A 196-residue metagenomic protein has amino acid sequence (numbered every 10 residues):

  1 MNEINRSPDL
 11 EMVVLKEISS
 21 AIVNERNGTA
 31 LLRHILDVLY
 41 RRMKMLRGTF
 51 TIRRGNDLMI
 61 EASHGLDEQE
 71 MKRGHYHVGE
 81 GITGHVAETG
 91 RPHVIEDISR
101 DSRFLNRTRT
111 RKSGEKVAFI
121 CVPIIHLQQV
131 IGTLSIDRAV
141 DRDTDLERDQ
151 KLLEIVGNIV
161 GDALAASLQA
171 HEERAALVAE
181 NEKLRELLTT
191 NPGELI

Functional and structural regions predicted by a protein language model:
M1-A30, R41, E61, I131 (+1 more regions): Signal-transmission linkers at sensory-effector interfaces
M1-S7, D137-E154: Regulatory loop-to-helix N-cap segments in sensory/regulatory domains that couple ligand/signal detection
D37-Y40, R47-G74, S99-R100: GAF sensory/regulatory domain recognition with acknowledged cross-activation on helical regulatory dimers
M59, E68-Q69, E96-A118: Signal-transducing coupling segments at domain and membrane junctions
Q69-H93: Acidic/proline- and glycine-rich, intrinsically disordered low-complexity segments that serve as regulatory linkers
V117-I125: A short, aliphatic-rich beta-strand micro-motif
E154-D162: Allosteric cytosolic regulatory segments
L168-I196: Signal-transducing coiled-coil/dimerization helices and immediately adjacent hinge/linker segments that couple sensory
